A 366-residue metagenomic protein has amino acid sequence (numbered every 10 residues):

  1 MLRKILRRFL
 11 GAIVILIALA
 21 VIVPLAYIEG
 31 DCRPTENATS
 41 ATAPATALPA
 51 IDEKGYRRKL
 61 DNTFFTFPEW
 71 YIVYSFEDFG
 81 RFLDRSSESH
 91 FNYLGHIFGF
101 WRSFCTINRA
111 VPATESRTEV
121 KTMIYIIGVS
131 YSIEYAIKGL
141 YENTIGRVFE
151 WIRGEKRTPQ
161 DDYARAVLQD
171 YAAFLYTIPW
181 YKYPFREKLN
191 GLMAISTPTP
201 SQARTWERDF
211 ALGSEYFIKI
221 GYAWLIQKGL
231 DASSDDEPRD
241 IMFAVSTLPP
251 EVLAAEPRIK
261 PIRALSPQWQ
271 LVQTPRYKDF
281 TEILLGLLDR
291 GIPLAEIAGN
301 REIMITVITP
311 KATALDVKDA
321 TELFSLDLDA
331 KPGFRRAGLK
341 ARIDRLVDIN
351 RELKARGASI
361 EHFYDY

Functional and structural regions predicted by a protein language model:
M1-A18: N-terminal Sec-pathway targeting helices
I17-A26: Hydrophobic alpha-helical membrane-insertion segments, chiefly the h-region of N-terminal signal peptides
Y27-Y176: Long, solvent-exposed N-terminal ectodomains/accessory regions that are displayed to the extracellular/lumenal milieu
A38-T42, A47, G299, D329-K331 (+2 more regions): Compositionally biased, non-globular sequence tracts
A113-K121, I127-G333, A341-D344, H362-D365: Regulatory modules associated with amino-acid/nitrogen control
T281, L346-R356, E361: Mixed-charge, glycine-accented linear interaction segment located at domain edges/termini
